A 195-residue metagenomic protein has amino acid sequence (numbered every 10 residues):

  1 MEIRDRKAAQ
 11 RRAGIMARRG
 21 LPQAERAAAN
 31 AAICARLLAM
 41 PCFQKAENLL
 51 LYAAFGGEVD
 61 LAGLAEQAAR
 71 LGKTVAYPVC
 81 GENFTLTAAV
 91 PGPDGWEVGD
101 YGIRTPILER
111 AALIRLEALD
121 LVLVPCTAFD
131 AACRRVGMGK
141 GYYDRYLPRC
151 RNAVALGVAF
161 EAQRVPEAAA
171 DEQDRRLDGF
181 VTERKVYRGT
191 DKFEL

Functional and structural regions predicted by a protein language model:
M1-D5, A9, M16-Q23, L71 (+4 more regions): Surface-exposed, charge/polar-rich loops and edge strands
E2-A118: N-terminal active-site beta-alpha-beta segment that forms phosphate/nucleotide-binding and substrate-recognition loops
G14, L51, V75, L123 (+2 more regions): A residue-level signal for conserved active-site and pocket-lining positions in enzyme catalytic cores
A53, C126, R184: Glycine-rich, N-terminal phosphate-binding loop of Rossmann-like dinucleotide-binding domains
F55-G57, T127-A131: Short glycine-rich anion-binding loops that position phosphate/pyrophosphate groups of nucleotides and phosphorylated
E66, M138-Y143: Charged helix-capping and loop-helix junction motifs
